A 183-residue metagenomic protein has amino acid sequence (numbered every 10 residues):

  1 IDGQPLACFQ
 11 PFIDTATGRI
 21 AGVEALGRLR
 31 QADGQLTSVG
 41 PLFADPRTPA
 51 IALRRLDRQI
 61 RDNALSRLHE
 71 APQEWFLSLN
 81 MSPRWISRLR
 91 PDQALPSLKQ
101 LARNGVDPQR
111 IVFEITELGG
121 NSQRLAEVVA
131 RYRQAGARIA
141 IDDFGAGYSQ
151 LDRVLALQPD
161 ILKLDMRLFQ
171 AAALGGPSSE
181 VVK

Functional and structural regions predicted by a protein language model:
I1-D45: Active-site core of bacterial EAL-family cyclic-dinucleotide phosphodiesterase domains
C8-Q10, L26-R28, S78-S82, E114-T116 (+2 more regions): A cross-family glycoside hydrolase active-site/sugar-binding cleft signature
G22, K99-A172: The catalytic core of metal-dependent phosphodiesterases that act on cyclic dinucleotides
Q31-L36, R61-L65, D143: Short acidic-capped amphipathic helix/loop micro-motif used as an active-site/signal-coupling element
P41, D45-P46, N63, N80 (+2 more regions): Cyclic nucleotide signaling catalytic output domains
D45, P83-W85, L168-A171: A short, flexible beta-alpha/helix-coil linker loop
L53-L125: Catalytic core of bacterial c-di-GMP phosphodiesterases, primarily the EAL and HD-GYP domains, capturing alpha-helical
V181-K183: Alpha-helix-loop-beta-strand connector modules within alpha/beta enzyme cores
